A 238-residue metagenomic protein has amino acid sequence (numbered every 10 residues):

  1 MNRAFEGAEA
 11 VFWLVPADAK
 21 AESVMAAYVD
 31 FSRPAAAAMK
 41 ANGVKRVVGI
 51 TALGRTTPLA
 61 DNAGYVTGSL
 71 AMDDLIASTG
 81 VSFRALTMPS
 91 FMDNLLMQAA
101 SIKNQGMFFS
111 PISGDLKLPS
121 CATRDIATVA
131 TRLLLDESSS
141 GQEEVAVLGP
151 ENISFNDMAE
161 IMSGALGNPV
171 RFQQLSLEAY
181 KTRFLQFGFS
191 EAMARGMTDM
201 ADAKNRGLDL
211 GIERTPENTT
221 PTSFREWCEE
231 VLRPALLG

Functional and structural regions predicted by a protein language model:
M1-E9: Conserved Rossmann-fold cofactor-binding substructure of NAD(P)-dependent oxidoreductases
E6, A17-A26, A37-R46, A52-R171 (+2 more regions): Oxidoreductase cofactor-interface core, primarily capturing Rossmann-like NAD(P)-dependent enzymes
A27-S32: Aromatic "clamp/platform" in nucleotide-sugar-dependent glycosyltransferases that forms part of the donor/acceptor
A165, E178-G238: A hydrophobic C-terminal alpha-helical subdomain
